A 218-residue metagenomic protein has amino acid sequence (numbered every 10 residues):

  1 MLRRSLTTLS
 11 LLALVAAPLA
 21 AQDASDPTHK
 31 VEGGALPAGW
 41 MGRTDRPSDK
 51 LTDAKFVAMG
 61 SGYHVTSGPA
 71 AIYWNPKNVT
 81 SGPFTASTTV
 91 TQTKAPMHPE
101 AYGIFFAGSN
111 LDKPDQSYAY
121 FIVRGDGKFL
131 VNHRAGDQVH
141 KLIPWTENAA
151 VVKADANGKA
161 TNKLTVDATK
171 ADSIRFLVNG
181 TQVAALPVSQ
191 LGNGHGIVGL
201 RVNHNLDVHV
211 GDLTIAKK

Functional and structural regions predicted by a protein language model:
M1-L9: Bacterial N-terminal signal peptides that target proteins for export
A17-A21: Sec/Tat signal peptide C-region and signal peptidase I cleavage site
Q22-T89, T93-P96: Low-complexity, Ser/Thr/Pro/Gly-rich disordered linker/stalk regions
S67-Q138: Secretory/extracellular carbohydrate-interaction modules and structurally similar beta-sandwich "look-alikes"
T88, A156-P187: Carbohydrate-binding surfaces in secreted/extracellular proteins
T88, G211-I215: Extracellular beta-strand elements of beta-rich domains used for carbohydrate recognition/degradation or cell-matrix
Q138-K163: Short, aromatic/His-centered strand-loop micro-motif at the edge of beta-sheets
L186-D212: Flexible glycan-contacting loops in extracellular carbohydrate-active proteins
